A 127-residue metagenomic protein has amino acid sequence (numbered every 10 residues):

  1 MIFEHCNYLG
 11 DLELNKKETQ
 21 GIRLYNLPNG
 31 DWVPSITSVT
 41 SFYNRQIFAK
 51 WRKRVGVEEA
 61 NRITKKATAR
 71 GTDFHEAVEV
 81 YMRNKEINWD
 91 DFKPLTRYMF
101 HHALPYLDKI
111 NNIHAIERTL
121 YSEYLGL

Functional and structural regions predicted by a protein language model:
M1-D73: Charged, glycine-rich intrinsically disordered N-terminal tails and low-complexity linkers that flank
I2-T19, R62-L127: Catalytic cores of nuclease domains that cleave nucleic-acid phosphodiester backbones
